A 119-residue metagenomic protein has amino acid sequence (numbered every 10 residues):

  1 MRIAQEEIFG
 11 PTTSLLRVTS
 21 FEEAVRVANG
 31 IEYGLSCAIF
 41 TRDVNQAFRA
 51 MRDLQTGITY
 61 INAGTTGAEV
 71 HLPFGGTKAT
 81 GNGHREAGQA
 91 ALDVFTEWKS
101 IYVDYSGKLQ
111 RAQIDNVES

Functional and structural regions predicted by a protein language model:
M1-S119: Conserved C-terminal structural/oligomerization subdomain of aldehyde/semialdehyde dehydrogenase
